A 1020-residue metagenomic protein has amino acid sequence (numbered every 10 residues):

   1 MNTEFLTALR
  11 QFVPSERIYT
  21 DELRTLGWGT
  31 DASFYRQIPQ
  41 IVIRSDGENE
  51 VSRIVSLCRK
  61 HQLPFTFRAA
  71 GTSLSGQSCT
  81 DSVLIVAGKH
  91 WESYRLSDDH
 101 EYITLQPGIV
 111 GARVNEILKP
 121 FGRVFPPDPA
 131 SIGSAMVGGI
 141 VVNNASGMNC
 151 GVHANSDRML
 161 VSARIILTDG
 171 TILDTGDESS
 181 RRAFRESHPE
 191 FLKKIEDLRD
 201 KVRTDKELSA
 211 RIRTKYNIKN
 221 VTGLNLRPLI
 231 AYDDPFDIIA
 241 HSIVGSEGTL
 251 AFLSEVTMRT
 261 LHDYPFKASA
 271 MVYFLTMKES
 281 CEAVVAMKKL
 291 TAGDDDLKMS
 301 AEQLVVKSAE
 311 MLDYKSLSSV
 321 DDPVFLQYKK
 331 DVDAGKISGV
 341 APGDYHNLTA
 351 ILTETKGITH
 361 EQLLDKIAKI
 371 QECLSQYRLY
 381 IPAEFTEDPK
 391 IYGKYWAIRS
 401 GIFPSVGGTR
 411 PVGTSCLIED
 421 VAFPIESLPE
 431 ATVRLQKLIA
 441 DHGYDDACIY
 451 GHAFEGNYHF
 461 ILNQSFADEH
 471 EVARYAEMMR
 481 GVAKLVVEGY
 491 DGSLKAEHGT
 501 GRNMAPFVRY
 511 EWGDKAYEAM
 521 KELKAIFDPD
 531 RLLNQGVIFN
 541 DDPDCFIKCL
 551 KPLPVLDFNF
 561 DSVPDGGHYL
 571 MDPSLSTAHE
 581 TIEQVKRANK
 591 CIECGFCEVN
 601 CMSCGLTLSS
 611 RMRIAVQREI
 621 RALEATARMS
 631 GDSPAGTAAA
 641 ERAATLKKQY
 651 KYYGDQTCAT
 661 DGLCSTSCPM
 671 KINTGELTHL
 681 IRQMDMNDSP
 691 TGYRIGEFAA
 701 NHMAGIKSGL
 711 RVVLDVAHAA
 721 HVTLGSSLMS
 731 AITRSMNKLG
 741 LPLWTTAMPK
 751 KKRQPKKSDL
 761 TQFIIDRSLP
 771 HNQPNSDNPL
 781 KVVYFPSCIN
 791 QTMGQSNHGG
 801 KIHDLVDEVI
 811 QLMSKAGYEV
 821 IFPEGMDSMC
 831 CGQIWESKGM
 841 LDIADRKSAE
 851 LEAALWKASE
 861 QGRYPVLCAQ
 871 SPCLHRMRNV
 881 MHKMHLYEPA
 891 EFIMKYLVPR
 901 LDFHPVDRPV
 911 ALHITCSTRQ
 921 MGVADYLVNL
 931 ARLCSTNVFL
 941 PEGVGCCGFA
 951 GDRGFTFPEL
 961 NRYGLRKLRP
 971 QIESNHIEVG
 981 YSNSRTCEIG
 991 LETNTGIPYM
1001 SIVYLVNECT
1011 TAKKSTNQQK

Functional and structural regions predicted by a protein language model:
M1-R59, A70-E101, E178, T249 (+5 more regions): N-terminal flexible segment immediately upstream of the FAD-binding catalytic core in FAD-dependent oxidoreductases
L9, S33-F65, V83-P129, V141 (+3 more regions): N-terminal glycine-rich flavin-associated loop
E16-E22, R68, F125-P129, R203-G223 (+9 more regions): Flexible, glycine/charged-enriched surface loops at secondary-structure junctions
V137-Y232, F236-L297, A301-D321, Y345-L352 (+3 more regions): Mobile "lid/hinge" segments at catalytic clefts and subdomain interfaces of large enzymes
E186-I230, F527-V599, G605-Q617, A622 (+1 more regions): Flexible inter-domain linker/hinge segments
V256, L261-D263, D294-V412, A447 (+5 more regions): Terminal amphipathic helices with adjacent charged low-complexity linkers/tails
D528, Q535, G675-K1020: Iron-sulfur cluster-binding electron-transfer modules in prokaryotic oxidoreductases
F539, C545-N589, E598-V599, C604-V722 (+6 more regions): Ferredoxin-type iron-sulfur electron-transfer modules in oxidoreductases and energy-metabolism complexes
